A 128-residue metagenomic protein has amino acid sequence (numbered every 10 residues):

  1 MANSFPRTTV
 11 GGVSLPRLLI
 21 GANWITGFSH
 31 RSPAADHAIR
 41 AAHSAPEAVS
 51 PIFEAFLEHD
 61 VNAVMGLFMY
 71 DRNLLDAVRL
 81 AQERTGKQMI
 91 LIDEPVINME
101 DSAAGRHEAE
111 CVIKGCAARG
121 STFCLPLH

Functional and structural regions predicted by a protein language model:
M1-G86: N-terminal binding-site loop/beta-alpha segment at the start of enzyme catalytic domains that lines or forms
H30-E47, I92-E110, H128: Active-site mouth loops of central-metabolism enzymes
P46-H59, G105-P126: Alpha/beta enzyme core
V61, Q88-L91, S121: Local beta-strand N-terminus motif with an aromatic residue
V64-M69, E94, I113, T122-H128: Catalytic beta/alpha-barrel core
L74-E83, S102-C116: Distinct, well-ordered alpha-helical segments
